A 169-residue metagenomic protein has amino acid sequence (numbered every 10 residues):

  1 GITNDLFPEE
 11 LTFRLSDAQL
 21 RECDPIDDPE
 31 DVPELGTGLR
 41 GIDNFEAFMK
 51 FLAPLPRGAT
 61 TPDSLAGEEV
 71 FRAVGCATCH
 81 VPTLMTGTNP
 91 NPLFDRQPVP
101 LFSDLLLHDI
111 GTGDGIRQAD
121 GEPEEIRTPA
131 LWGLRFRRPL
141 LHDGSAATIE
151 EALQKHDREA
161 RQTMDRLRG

Functional and structural regions predicted by a protein language model:
G1-G169: Periplasmic c-type cytochrome electron-transfer domains
